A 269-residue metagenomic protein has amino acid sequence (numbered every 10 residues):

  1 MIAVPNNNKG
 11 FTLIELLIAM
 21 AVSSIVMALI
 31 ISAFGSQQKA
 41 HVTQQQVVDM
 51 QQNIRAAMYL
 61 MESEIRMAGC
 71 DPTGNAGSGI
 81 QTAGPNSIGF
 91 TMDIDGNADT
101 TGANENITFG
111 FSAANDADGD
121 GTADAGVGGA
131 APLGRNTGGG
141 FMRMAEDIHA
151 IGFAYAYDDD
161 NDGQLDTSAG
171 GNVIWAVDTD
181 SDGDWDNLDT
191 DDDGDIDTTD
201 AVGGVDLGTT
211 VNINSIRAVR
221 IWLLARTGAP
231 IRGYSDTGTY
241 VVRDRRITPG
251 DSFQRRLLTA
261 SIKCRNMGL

Functional and structural regions predicted by a protein language model:
M1-F11: N-terminal leader/signal peptides at the extreme start of proteins
A3, I94-G96, M142-L269: Short linear sequence signals and composition-biased patches located at protein termini or domain-edge surfaces
F11-I14, I88, I107, R217-V219 (+1 more regions): Residue-level detector of short, conserved catalytic/binding motifs and their immediate flanks
T12-G35: Alpha-helical hydrophobic helix detector
I14-L17, A21, Q45-D49, F253: A short N-terminal beta->alpha junction/helix N-cap motif
L17, M61, I221: Conserved S/T- and glycine-rich ATP-binding loop of Class I adenylate-forming
L29-N161, D166-T179, V205, T210-V211 (+1 more regions): Extracytoplasmic beta-strand-rich oligomerization domains located immediately C-terminal to a leader/signal peptide
